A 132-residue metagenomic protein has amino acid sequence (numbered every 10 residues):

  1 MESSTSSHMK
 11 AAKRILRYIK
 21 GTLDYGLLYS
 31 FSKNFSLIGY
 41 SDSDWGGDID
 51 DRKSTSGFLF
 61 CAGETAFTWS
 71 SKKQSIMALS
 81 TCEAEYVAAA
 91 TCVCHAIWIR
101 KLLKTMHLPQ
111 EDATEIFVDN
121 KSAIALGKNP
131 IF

Functional and structural regions predicted by a protein language model:
M1-F132: Divalent metal-binding acidic/histidine catalytic loops
